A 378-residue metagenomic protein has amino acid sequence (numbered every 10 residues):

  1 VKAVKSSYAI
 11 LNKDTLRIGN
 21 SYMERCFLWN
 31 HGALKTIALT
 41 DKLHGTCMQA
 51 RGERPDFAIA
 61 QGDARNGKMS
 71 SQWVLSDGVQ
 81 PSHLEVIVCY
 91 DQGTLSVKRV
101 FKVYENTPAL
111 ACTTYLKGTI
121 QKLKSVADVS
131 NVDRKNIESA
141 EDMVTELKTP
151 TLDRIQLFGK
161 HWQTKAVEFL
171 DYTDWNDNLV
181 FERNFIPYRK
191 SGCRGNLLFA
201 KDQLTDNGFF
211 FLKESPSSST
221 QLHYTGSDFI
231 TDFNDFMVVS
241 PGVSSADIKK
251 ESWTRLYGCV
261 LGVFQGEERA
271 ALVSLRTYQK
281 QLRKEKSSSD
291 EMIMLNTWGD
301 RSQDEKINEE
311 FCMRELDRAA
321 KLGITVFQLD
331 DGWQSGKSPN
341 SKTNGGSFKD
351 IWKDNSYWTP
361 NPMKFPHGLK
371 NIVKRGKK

Functional and structural regions predicted by a protein language model:
V1-T277: N-terminal accessory beta-strand-rich subdomains and adjacent acidic, glycine-rich linkers that precede catalytic cores
L39, K122, K135-I137, K280 (+4 more regions): Short, surface-exposed, charged/polar-biased interaction segments
G118-K122, K286, G323, D331: A generic secondary-structure signal for well-formed alpha-helical elements
V260, E268-E309: Mobile, glycine- and charge-enriched loop segments and immediately flanking short secondary-structure elements within
D290-K378: Aromatic-lined carbohydrate-binding/catalytic grooves of carbohydrate-active enzymes
